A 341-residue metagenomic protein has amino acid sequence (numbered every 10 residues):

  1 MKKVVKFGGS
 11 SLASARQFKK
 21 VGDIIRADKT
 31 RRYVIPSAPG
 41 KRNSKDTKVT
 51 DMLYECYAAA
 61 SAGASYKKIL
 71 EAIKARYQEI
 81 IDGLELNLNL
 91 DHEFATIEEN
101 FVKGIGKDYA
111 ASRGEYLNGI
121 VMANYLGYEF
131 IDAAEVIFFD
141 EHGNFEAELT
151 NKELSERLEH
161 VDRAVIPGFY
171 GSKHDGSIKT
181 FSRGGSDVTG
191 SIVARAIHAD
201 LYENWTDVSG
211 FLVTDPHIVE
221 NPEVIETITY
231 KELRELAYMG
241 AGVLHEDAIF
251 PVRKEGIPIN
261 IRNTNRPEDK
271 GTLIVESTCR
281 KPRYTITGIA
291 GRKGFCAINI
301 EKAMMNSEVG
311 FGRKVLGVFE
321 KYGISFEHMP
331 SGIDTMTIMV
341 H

Functional and structural regions predicted by a protein language model:
M1-I249: Nucleotide/pyrophosphate-binding catalytic subdomain
P36-E55, L212, I261-T278, I333-D334 (+1 more regions): Terminal amphipathic helices with adjacent charged low-complexity linkers/tails
N124, I257, R262-T264: Internal glycine-rich alpha/beta core junctions
I131-A133, P167-G168, W205, E246 (+4 more regions): Generic beta-strand/beta-sheet core signal
K270-H341: A conserved regulatory-domain signal marking ACT and ACT-like small-molecule sensing domains and adjacent regulatory
